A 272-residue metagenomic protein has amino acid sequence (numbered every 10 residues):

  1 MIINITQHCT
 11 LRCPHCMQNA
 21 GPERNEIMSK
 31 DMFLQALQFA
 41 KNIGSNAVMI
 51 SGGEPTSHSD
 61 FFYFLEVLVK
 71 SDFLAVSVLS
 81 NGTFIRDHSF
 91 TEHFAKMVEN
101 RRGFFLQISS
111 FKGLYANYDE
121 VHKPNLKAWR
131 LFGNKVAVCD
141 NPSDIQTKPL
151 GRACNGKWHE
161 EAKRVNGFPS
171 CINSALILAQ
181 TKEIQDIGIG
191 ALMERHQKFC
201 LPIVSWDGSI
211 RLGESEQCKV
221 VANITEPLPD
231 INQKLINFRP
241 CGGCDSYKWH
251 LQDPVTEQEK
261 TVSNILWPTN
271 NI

Functional and structural regions predicted by a protein language model:
M1-I2, C139-D144, R152-N155, A222-K234: Short, intrinsically disordered, charge-biased short linear motifs at domain edges
M1-S80, I85-S89, T269: Conserved alpha-helical substructure of the radical SAM core
C9, C13-C16, C154, C171 (+4 more regions): Short cysteine clusters
E23, L176, Q217-V220: A short acidic/small-residue loop/turn micro-motif
R24, A162-V165, W249-V255: Extracellular/mature segments of secreted proteins
H58-I187: Conserved AdoMet/S-adenosylmethionine-binding subsite of the radical SAM
A162, V204-S205: Short, acidic, Ser/Thr-enriched surface-loop or helix-capping motifs
D207-I272: Flexible mid-to-C-terminal extensions adjoining Fe-S/redox cofactors in radical SAM and related proteins
